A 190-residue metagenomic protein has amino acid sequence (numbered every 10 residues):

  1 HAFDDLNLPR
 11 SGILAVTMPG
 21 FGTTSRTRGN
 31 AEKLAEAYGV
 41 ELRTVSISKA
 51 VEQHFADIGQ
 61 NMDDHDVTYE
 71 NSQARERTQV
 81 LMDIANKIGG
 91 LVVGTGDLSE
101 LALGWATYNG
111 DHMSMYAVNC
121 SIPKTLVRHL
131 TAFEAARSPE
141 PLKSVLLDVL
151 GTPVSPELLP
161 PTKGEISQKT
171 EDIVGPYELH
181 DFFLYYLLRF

Functional and structural regions predicted by a protein language model:
H1-F190: ATP/NTP-dependent adenylation/nucleotidyl-transfer catalytic domains that generate, transfer, or process NMP-activated
